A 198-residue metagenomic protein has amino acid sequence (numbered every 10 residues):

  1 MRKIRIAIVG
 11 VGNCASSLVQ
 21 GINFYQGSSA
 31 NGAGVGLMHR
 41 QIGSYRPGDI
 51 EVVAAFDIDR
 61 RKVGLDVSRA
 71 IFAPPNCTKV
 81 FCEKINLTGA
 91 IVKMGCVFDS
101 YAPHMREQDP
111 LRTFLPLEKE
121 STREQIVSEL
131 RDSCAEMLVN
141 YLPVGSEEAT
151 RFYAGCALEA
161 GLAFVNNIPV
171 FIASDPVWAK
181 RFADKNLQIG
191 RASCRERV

Functional and structural regions predicted by a protein language model:
M1-Y153: N-terminal glycine-/serine-/threonine-rich beta1-alpha1-beta2 phosphate-ribose binding loop of Rossmann-like
G27-S29, A160-A163: Structural alpha-beta junctions
E136, A163, Q188: Residue-level detector of anion-binding/catalytic polar loops
V144-E159, N167-Q188: Rossmann-fold NAD(P)-binding glycine/threonine-rich loop
I189-V198: Residue-level detector of conserved catalytic or cofactor/ligand-binding positions in enzyme active sites
